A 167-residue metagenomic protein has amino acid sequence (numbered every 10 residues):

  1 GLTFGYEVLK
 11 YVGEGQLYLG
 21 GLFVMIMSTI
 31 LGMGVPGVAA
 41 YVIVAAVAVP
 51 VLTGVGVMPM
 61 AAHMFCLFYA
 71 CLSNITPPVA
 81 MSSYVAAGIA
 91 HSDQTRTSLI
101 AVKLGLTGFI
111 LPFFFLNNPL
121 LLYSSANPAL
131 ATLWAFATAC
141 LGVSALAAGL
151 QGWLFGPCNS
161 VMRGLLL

Functional and structural regions predicted by a protein language model:
G1-L167: Alpha-helical transmembrane segments of multi-pass membrane transport proteins
